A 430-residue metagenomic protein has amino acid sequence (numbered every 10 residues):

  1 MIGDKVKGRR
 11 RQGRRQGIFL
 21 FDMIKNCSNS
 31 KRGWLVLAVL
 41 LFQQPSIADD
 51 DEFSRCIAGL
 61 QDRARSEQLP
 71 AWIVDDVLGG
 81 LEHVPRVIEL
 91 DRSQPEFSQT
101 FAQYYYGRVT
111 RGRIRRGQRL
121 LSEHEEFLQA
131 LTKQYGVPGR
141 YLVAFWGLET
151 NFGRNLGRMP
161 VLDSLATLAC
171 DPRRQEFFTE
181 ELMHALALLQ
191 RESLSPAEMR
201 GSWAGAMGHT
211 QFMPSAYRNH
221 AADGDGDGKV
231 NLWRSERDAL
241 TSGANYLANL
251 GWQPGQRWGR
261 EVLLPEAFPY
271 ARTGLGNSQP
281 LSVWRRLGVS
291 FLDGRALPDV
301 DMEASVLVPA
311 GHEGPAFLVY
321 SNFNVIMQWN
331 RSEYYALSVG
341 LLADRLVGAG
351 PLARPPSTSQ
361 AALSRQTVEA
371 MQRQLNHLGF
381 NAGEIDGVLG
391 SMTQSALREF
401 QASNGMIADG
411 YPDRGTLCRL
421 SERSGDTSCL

Functional and structural regions predicted by a protein language model:
M1-N29: N-terminal secretory signal peptides that target proteins for export/translocation
S30-L37: Sec-dependent signal peptide recognition, specifically the positively charged N-region followed immediately by
Q43-P45: N-terminal signal peptide c-region/cleavage motif recognized by signal peptidases
F53-A71, D75: Mature N-terminal segment immediately following signal peptide/propeptide cleavage in secreted/periplasmic
L69-D301, G314-F317, V325-A343, V347-R365 (+2 more regions): Catalytic glycan-binding domains that act on GlcNAc-containing polysaccharides
L363-V368, N376-L420: Short acidic, glycine/serine/threonine-rich helix-capping segments at coil-helix boundaries
L420-L430: Intrinsically disordered, low-complexity Ser/Thr-rich linker and spacer segments in cell-wall-related proteins
